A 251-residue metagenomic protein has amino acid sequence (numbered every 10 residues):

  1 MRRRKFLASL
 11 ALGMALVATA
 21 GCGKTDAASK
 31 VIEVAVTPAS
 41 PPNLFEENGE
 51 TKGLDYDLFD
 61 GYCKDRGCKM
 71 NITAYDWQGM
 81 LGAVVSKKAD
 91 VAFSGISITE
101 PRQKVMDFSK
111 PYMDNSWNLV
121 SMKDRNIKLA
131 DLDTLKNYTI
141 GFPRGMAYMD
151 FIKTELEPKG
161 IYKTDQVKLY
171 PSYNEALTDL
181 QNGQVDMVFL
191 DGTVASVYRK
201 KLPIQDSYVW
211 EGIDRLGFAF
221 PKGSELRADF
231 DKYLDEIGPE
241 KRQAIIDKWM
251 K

Functional and structural regions predicted by a protein language model:
V17-G21: C-terminal motif of bacterial Sec signal peptides marking the signal peptidase cleavage site
T25, K69-N71, A147-K168, L202-V209 (+1 more regions): Ligand-binding clefts/hinges and TM-proximal coupling segments of bilobed small-molecule sensing domains
A27-I96, L169: Extracytoplasmic small-molecule ligand-binding "clamshell" domains of the periplasmic binding protein/Venus flytrap
A35-S40, T73-Q78, K87-T99, N115 (+5 more regions): Beta->alpha turn/N-cap motifs
T37-A39, D114-S121, G192-D235, K251: Periplasmic-binding protein-like
Y56-D65, K123-A147, G217-K251: Extended ligand-binding regions for polar small-molecule ligands
D65, T73-A74, Q78-V91, V105-D107 (+4 more regions): Short helices/loops that flank or line small-molecule/ion binding pockets
S94-V105, K153-T154, T178-G212: A ligand-binding cleft/hinge motif common to bilobed small-molecule-binding domains
